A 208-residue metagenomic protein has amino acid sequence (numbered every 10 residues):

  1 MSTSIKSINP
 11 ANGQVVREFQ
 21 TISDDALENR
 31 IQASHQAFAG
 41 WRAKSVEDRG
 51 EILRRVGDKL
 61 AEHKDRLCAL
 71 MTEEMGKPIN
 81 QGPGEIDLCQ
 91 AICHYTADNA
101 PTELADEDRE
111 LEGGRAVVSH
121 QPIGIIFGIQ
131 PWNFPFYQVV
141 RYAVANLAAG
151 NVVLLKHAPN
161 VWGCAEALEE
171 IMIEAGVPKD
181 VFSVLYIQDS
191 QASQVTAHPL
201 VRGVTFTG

Functional and structural regions predicted by a protein language model:
M1-G114: N-terminal Rossmann-like NAD(P)+-binding subdomain of aldehyde/semialdehyde dehydrogenases
A105-G208: Rossmann-like NAD(P) dinucleotide-binding subdomain of oxidoreductase/dehydrogenase enzymes
